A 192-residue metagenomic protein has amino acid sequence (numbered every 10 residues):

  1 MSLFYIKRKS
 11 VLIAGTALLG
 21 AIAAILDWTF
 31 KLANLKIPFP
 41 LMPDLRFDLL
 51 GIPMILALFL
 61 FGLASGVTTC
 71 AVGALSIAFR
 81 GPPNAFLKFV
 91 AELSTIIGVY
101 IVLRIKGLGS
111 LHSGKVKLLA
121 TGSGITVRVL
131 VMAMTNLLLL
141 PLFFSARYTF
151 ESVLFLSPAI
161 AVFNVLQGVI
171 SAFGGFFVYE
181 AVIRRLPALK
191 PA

Functional and structural regions predicted by a protein language model:
M1-I25, E151-A192: Alpha-helical transmembrane segments and their cytosolic interface
S2-F59: Hydrophobic transmembrane alpha-helices
I13-A17, I52, L56, L63-A71 (+4 more regions): Hydrophobic alpha-helical transmembrane segments
G20-A24, G73-A74, E92-L93, I125-V129: Residue-level recognition of pore/gate-forming positions within transmembrane alpha-helices of multi-pass
D27-L45, A71-R104, F144, Y148: Interfacial aromatic-anchored transmembrane helix boundaries in multi-pass membrane proteins
F30-N34, P38, V102, K106-L111 (+2 more regions): Membrane-interfacial segments
L93, I97, I125-L142: Mid-bilayer segments of alpha-helical transmembrane spans in multi-pass integral membrane proteins that mediate
L108-A133, K190-A192: Internal alpha-helical transmembrane segments of multi-pass membrane proteins
